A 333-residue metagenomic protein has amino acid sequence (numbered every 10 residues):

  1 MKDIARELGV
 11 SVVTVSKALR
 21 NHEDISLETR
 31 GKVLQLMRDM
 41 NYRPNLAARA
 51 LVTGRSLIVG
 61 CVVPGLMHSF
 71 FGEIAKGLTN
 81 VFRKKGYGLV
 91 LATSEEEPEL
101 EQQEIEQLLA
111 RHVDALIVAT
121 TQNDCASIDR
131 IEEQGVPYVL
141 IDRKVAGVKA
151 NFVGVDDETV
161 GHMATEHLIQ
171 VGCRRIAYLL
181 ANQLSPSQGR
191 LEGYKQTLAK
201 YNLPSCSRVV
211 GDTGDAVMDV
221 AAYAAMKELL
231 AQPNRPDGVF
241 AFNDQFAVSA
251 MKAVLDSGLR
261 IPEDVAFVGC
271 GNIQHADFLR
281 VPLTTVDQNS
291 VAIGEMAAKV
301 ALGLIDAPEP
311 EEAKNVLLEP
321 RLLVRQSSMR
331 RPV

Functional and structural regions predicted by a protein language model:
M1, V12, R30, A48 (+11 more regions): A general structural signal for well-ordered alpha-helical segments in protein cores
M1-L57, M329-P332: N-terminal helix-turn-helix DNA-binding module of bacterial transcription factors
E7, D39, N80-G88, L109 (+2 more regions): Bacterial carbohydrate/catabolite-sensing allosteric modules
E7, V12-K17, L51-M67, H167 (+1 more regions): Short beta-strand segments enriched in small/hydrophobic residues
L27, M40-Q107, R111-A115, K195: Amphipathic helical "hinge" segments at domain boundaries
D114, T121-D124: Beta-alpha junction/loop-to-helix N-cap segments that form part of ligand/metal-binding clefts
T120-Q122, N243-D244: N-terminal glycine-rich "phosphate-gripper" loop used for MgATP/nucleotide binding and carboxylate activation
N123-I131: Active-site-adjacent beta->alpha loops and helix N-cap segments on the catalytic face of soluble alpha/beta enzymes
